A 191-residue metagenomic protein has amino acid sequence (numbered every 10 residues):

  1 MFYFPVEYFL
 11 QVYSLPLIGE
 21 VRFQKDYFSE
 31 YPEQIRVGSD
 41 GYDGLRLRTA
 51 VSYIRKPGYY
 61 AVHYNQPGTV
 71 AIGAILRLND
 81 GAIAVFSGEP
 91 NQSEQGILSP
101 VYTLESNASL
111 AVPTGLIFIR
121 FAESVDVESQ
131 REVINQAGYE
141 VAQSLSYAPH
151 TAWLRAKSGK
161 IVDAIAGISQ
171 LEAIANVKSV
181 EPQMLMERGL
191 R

Functional and structural regions predicted by a protein language model:
F2-R191: Primarily auto-inhibitory N-terminal propeptides
